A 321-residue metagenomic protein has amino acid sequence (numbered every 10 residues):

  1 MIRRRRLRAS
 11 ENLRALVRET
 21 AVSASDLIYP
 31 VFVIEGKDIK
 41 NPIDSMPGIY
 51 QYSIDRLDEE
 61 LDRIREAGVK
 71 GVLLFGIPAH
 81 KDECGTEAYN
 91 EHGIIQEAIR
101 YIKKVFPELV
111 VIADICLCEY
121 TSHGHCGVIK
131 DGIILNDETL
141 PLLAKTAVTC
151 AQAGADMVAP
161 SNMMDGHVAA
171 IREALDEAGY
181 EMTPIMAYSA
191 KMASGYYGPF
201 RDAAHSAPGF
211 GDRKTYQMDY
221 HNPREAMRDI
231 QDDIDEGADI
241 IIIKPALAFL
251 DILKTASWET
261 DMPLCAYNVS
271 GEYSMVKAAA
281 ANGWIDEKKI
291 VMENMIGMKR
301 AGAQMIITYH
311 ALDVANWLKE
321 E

Functional and structural regions predicted by a protein language model:
M1-R18: N-terminal amphipathic/basic leader segments beginning at the initiator methionine
S10, V22-I28, I34-E321: Alpha/beta enzyme core
